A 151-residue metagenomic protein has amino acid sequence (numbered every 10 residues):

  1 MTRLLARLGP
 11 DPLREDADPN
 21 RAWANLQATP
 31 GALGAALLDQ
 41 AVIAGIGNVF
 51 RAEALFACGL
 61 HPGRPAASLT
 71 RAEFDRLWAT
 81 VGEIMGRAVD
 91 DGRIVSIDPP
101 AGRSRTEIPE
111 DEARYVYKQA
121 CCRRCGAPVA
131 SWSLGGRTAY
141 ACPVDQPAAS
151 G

Functional and structural regions predicted by a protein language model:
M1-A57, P65: Phosphate/anion-contacting hairpin/loop surfaces
M1-A6, D16, F74, P143-G151: Acidic, proline/glycine-enriched N-terminal capping motif
G31, R64, D90-I94: Intrinsically disordered or highly flexible coil/loop and linker segments, enriched in small and charged/polar residues
V49, H61, T138: Gly/Ser/Thr-rich beta-alpha loop segments that engage phosphate groups in nucleotides
G59-S68, F74: RNA substrate-recognition surfaces in RNA-acting enzymes
E73-D90: Basic, amphipathic alpha-helical segments enriched in Lys/Arg and hydrophobic/aromatic residues
V89-G151: C-terminal accessory segment of soluble enzyme catalytic cores
